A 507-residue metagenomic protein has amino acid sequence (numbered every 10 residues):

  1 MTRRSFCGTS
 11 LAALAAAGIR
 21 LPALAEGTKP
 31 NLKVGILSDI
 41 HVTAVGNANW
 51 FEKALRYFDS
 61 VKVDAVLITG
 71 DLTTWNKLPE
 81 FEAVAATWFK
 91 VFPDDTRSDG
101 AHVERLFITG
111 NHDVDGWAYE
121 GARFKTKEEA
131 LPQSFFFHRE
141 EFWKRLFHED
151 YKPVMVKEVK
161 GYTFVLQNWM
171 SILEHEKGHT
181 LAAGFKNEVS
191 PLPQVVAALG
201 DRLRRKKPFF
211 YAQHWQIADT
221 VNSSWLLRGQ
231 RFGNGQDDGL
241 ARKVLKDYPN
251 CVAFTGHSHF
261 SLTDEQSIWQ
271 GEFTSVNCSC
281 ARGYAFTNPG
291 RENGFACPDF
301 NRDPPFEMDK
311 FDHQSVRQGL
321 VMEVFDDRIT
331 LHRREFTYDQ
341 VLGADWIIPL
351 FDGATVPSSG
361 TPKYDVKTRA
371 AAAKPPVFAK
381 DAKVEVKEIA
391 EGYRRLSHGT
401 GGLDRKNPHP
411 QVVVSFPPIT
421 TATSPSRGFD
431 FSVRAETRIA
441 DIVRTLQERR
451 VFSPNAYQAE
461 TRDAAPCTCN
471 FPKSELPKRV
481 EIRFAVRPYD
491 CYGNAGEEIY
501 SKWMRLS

Functional and structural regions predicted by a protein language model:
S5-L24: N-terminal export signals
A25-A83: N-terminal active-site segment of His-dependent metallophosphoesterases
L37-S38, V66-D71, R105-N111, Y211-Q213 (+2 more regions): Active-site neighborhood of phospho(di)ester-bond hydrolases with catalytic His/Asp-centered motifs
L78-R205, L240, K246-N250, T263 (+4 more regions): Extended active-site neighborhood of metal-dependent phosphoesterases/phosphodiesterases
R302-T437, D441-R450, M504: A short C-terminal boundary segment appended to hydrolase-like catalytic domains
A459-K478: Signal that preferentially marks extracellular ectodomain short beta-strand elements of beta-sandwich modules
L476-Y492: Beta-strand-rich modules
G493-S507: Extracellular fibronectin type III
